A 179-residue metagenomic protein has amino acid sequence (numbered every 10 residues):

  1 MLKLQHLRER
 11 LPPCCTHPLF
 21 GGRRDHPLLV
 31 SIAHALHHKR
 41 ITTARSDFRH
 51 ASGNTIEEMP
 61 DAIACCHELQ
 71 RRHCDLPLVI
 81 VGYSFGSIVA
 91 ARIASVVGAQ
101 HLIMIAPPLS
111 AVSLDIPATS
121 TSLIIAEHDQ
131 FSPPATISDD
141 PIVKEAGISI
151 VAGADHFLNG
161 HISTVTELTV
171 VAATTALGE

Functional and structural regions predicted by a protein language model:
M1-R8, N159: N-terminal cap/lid segment of alpha/beta-hydrolase-fold proteins
Q5-R49: Short, surface-exposed "cap/lid" segments of acyl-processing enzymes
P13-T16, I105, V151: Alpha/beta-hydrolase
S46, S149-D155: Short glycine-rich catalytic loops that host catalytic nucleophiles or stabilize transition states across multiple
A62-S120: Primarily recognizes the serine-hydrolase "nucleophile elbow" in alpha/beta-hydrolase and SGNH/GDSL folds
P117-D129: Short beta-strand/loop motif that positions the catalytic acidic residue of the alpha/beta-hydrolase fold
Q130-T136: Conserved alpha/beta-hydrolase "acid-adjacent" motif
N159-T174: Post-His helix in hydrolase/transferase enzymes
